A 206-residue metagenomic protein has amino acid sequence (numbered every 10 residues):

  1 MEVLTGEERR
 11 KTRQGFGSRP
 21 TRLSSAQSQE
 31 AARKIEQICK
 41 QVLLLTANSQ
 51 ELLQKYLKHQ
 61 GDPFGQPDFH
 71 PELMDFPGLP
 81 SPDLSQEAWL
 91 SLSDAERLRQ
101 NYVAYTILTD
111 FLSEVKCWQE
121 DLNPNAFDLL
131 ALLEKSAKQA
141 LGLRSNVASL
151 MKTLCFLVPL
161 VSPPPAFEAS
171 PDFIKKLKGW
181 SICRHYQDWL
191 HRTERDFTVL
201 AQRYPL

Functional and structural regions predicted by a protein language model:
M1-W89: Leu/Val/Ala/Ile-rich N-terminal alpha-helices, chiefly Sec-type signal peptides and the beginnings
R19-Q54, S91-L206: Extracellular/luminal segments of secreted precursors and ectodomains of membrane proteins
